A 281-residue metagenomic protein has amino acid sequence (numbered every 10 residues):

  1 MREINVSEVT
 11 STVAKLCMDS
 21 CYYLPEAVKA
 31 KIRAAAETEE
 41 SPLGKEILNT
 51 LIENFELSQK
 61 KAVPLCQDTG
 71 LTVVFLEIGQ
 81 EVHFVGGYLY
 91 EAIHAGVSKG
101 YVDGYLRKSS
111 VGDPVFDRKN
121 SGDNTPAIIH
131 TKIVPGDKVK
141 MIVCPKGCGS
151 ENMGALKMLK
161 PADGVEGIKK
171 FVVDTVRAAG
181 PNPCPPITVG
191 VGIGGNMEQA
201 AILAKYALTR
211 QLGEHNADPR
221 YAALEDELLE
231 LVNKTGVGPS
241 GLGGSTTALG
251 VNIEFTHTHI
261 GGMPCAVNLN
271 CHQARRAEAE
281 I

Functional and structural regions predicted by a protein language model:
M1-I281: Non-transmembrane, aqueous-exposed alpha-helical and coiled segments at domain scale
